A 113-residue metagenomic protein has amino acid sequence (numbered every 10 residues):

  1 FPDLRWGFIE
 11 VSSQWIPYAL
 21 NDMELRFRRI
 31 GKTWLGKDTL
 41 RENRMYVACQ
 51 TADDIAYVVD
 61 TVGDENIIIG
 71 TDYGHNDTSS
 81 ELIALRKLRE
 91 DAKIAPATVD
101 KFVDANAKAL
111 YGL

Functional and structural regions predicted by a protein language model:
F1-R5, E42: Proteins with a high burden of low-complexity, intrinsically disordered sequence enriched in S/T/G/P/A and R, requiring
P2, Q14-W15, N21, L35 (+3 more regions): Mid-to-C-terminal alpha-helical segments outside catalytic/metal-binding sites
G7, Y46-V47: Short catalytic-loop micro-motif centered on adjacent basic/acidic residues
F8, G70: Generic enzyme active-site microenvironment
V11: Short loop/turn segments immediately following the C-termini of beta-strands
L25-R41: Active-site gating loops and adjacent loop-to-helix segments of metal-dependent hydrolytic enzymes
